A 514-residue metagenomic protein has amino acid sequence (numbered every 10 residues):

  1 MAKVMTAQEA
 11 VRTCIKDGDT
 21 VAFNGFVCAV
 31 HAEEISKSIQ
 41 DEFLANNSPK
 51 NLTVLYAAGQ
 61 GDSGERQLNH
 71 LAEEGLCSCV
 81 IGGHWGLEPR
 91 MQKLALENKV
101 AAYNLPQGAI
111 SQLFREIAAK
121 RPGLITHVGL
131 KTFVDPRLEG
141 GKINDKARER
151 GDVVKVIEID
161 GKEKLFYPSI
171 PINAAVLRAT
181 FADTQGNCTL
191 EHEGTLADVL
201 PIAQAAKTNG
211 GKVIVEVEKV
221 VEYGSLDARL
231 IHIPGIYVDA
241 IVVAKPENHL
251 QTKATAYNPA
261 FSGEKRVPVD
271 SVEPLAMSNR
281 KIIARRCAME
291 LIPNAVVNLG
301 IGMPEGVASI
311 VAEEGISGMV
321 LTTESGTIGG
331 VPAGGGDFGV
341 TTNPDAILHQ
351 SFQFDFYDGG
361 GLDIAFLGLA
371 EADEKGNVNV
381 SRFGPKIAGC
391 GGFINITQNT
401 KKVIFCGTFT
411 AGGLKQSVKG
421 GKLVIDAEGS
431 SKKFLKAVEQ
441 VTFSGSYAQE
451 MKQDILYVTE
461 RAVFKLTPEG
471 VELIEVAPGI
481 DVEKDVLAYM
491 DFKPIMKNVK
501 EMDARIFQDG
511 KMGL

Functional and structural regions predicted by a protein language model:
M1-T6, A276-R280: A short, flexible low-complexity segment enriched in Lys/Arg and Gly/Pro that occurs in N-terminal basic tails
A2-R12, V27-A45, L55, G61-A72 (+3 more regions): Conserved phosphate- and dinucleotide-binding cores of soluble alpha/beta proteins, encompassing both enzyme active
V11, K50, E273-M277, K281-I292 (+2 more regions): Glycine-rich phosphate/ribose-binding loops and adjacent secondary-structure elements that form binding surfaces
I15-D17, S48: Short, solvent-exposed loop/edge-beta patches enriched in aromatic
D17-G18, N294: Beta-strand-connecting loops/turns
T20-G25, T53-Y56: Short glycine-rich or small-residue beta-strand-to-loop segments that form or flank ligand, phosphate, metal/Fe-S
V21, P268-E273: Glycine- and acidic
V21-F23, V296-G300: Short glycine-rich phosphate-binding loop at a beta-alpha junction
